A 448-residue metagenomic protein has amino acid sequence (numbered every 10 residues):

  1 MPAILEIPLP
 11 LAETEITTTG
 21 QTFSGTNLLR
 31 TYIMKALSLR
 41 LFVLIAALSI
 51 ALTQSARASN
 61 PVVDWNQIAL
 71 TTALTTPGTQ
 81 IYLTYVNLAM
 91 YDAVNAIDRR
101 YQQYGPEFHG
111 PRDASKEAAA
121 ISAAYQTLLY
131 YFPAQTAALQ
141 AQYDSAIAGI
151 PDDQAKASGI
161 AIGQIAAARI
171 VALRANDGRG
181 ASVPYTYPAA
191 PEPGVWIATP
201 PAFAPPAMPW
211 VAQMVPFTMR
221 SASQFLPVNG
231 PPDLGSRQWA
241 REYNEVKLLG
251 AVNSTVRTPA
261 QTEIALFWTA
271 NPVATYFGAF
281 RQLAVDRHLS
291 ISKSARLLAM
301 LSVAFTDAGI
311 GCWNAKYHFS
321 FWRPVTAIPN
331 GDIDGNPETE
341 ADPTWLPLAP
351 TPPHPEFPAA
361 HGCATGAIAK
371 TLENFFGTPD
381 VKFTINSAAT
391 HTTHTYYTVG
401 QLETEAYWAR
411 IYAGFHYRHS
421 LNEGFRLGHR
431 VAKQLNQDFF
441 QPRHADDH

Functional and structural regions predicted by a protein language model:
A3-E6, A12-E15: Acidic, Ala/Val/Gly-enriched low-complexity intrinsically disordered segments
E6-L9, A46, Y412: Short N-terminal alpha-helical targeting/association segments
E13-I33: Short, Lys/Arg-enriched N-terminal segments with co-localized hydrophobic residues within the first ~10-30 amino acids
G25, L44, T365: Alpha-helical and His/Cys-centered functional microenvironments
Y32-V43: Bacterial N-terminal signal peptides that target proteins for export
F42-A51: Bacterial N-terminal signal peptides
R57-H448: Acidic/polar surface patches and capping/hinge elements
